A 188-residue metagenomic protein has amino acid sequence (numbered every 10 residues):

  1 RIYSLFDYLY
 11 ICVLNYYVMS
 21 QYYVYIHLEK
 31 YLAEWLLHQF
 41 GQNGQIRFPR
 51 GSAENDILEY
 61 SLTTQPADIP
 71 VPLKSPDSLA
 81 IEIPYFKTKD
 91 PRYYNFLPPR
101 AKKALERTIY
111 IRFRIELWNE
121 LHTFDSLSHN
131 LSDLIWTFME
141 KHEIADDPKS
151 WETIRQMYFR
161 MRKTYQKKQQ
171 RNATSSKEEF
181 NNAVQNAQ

Functional and structural regions predicted by a protein language model:
R1-P98: Long, low-complexity interaction regions most often at the N-terminus
K103, R112-F113, Q166, R171: Extended amphipathic alpha-helical regions
R107-L134: Short, amphipathic alpha-helical "recognition" segments used to contact nucleic acids or chromatin
N130-A145: DNA-recognition alpha helix
D147-Y165: Major-groove recognition helix of helix-turn-helix-like DNA-binding domains
Y165-N182: Short Lys/Arg-enriched helix C-cap and helix-to-coil transition segments that create basic nucleic-acid-contact patches
V184-Q188: Intrinsically disordered, low-complexity, charge-dense segments enriched in Lys/Arg and Glu/Asp interspersed
